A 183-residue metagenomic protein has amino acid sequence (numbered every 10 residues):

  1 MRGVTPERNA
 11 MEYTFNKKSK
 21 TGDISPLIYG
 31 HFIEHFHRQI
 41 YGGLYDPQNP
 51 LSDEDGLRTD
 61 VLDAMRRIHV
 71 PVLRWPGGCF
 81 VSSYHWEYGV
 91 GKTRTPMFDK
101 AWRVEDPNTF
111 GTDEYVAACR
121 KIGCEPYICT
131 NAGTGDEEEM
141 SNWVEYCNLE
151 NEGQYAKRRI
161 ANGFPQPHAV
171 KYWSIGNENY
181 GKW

Functional and structural regions predicted by a protein language model:
P6-W183: Non-catalytic accessory regions flanking glycosidase/transglycosidase catalytic cores in CAZymes
